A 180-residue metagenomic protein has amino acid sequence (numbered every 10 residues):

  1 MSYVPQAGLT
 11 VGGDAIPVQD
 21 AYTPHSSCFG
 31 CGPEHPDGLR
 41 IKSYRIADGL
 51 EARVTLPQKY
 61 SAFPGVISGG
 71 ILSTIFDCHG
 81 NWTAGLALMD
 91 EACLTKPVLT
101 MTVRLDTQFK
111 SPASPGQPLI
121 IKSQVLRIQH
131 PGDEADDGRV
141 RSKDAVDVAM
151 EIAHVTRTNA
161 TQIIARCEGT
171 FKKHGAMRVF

Functional and structural regions predicted by a protein language model:
M1-F63: Non-catalytic linker/capping segments at the edges of enzyme domains
M1-Q19, P112-F180: HotDog/MaoC-like acyl-thioester-processing domains
L39, D48-L50, K96-L105, V146 (+1 more regions): A generic structural signal for short beta-strands and their flanking turns/coil linkers
E51-C78, W82-T83: A conserved, well-ordered hydrophobic junction motif at loop->secondary-structure transitions
V54-L56, F109, F171-K173: Hydrophobic residues in beta-strands and at strand termini
N81-L126: Hydrophobic beta-strand-centered segment that forms part of the acyl-chain substrate-binding groove
